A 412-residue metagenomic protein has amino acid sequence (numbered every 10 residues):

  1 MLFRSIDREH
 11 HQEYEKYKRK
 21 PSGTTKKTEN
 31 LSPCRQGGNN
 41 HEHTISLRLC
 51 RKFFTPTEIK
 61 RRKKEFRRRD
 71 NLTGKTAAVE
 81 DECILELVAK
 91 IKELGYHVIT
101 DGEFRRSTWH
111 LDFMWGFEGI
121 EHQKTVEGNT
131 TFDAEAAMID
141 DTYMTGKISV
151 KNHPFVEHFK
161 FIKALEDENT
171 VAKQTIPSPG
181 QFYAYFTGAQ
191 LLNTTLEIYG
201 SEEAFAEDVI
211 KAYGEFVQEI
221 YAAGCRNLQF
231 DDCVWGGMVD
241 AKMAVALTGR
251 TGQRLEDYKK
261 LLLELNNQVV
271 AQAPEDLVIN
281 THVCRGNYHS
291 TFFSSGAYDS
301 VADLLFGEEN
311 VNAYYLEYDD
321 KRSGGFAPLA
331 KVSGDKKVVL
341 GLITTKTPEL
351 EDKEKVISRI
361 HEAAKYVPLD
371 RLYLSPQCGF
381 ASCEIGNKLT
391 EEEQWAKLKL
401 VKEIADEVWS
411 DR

Functional and structural regions predicted by a protein language model:
M1-L2: Short, small-residue-biased leader/transition segments that mark boundaries at the very start of proteins
E9-P21, K26-K27, R48: Intrinsically disordered, low-complexity, charge-rich segments with an acidic bias
G37-R412: Domain-level signal for soluble alpha/beta catalytic cores
